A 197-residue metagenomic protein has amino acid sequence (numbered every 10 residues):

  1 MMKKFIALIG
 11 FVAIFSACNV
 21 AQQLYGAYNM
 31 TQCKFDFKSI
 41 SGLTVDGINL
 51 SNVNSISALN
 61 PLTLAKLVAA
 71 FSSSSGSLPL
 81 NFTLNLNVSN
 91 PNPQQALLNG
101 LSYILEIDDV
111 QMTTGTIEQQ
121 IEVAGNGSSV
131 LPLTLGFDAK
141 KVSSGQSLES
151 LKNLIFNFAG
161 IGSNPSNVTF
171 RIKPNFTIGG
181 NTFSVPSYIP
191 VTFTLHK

Functional and structural regions predicted by a protein language model:
M1-F5: Positively charged n-region of N-terminal signal peptides that target proteins for export
A7-F11: Sec-dependent N-terminal signal peptides
I14-A17: C-terminal motif of bacterial Sec signal peptides marking the signal peptidase cleavage site
N19-K197: Extracellular/lumenal and peripheral-membrane lipid-interaction modules
